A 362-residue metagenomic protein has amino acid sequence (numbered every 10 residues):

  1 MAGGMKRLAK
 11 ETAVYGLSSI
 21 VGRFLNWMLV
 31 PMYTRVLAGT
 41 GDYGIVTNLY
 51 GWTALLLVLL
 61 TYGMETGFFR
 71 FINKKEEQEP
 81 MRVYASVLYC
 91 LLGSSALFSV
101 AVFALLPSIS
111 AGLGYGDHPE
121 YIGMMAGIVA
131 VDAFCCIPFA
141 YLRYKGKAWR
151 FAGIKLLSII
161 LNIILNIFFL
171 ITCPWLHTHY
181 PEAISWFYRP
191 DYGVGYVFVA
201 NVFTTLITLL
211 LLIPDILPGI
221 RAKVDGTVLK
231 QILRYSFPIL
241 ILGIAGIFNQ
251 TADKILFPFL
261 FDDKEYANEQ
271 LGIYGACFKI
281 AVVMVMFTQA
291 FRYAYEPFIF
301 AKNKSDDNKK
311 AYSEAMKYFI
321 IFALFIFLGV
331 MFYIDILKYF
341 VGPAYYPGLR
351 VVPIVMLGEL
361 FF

Functional and structural regions predicted by a protein language model:
M1-L8, H177-Y196, L209-Q250, A294 (+1 more regions): Interhelical loop/hinge segments that connect adjacent transmembrane helices in multipass membrane
G3, R7-T66, S94-F103, I128 (+2 more regions): Signature of the first transmembrane helix
M5-K6, T34-D42, L56-C90, S110 (+2 more regions): Transmembrane-helix boundary and interhelical linker motifs in polytopic inner-membrane proteins
K10-G22, L49, V58-P107, E120-G123 (+2 more regions): Membrane-water interface segments that mark the loop-to-transmembrane alpha-helix transition
S18, G22-N26, V30, L49-T53 (+9 more regions): Short runs within selected transmembrane alpha-helices of multi-pass transporters and secretion channels
W27-D42, S110-A111, I244-V283, A301 (+1 more regions): Helix-terminus/linker motif at the lipid-water interface of multi-pass membrane proteins
N73-C90, I273-F362: Specific pore-lining/lateral-gate transmembrane helices of multi-pass inner-membrane transport and insertion machines
P119, G123, A152-L217, L242 (+1 more regions): Hydrophobic alpha-helical transmembrane segments
